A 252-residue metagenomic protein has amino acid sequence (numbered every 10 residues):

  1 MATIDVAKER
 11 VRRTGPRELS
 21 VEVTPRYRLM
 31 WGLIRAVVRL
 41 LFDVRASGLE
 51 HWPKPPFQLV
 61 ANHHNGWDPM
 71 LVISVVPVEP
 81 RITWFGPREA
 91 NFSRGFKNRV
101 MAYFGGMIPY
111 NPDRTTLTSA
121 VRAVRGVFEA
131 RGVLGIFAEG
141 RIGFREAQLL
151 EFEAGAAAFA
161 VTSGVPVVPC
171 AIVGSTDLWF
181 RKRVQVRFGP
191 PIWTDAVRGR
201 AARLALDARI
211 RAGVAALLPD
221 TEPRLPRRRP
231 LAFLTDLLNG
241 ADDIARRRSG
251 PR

Functional and structural regions predicted by a protein language model:
A2-R26, P55, T118-R252: Non-catalytic C-terminal accessory region of glycerolipid acyltransferases and related lyso-lipid remodeling enzymes
E18-L41, S93-G105, L178-R181, L238-D242: Alpha-helical membrane-targeting segments
V23-T24, R45, P87-R88, D113-R114 (+1 more regions): A generic secondary-structure micro-motif detector that highlights 1-2 residue hydrophobic/ambivalent hotspots embedded
R26-Y27, L33-H63: Helix-to-loop junction immediately C-terminal to a conserved catalytic motif
V37, P77, M101-A102, V127 (+1 more regions): A generic structural signal for well-ordered alpha-helical segments
F42, P80-I82, G105, G132 (+1 more regions): A structural micro-motif
A46, S93-G95, T118-V121: Structural motif corresponding to alpha-helix initiation and N-cap regions
P53-R114: Catalytic core of membrane glycerolipid acyltransferases/transacylases, capturing the structured, soluble-facing
